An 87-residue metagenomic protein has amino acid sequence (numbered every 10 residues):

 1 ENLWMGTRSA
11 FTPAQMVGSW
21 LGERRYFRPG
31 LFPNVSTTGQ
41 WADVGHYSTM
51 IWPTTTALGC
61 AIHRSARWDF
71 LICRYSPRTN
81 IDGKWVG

Functional and structural regions predicted by a protein language model:
E1-F11: Short, surface-exposed glycine/acidic/tryptophan-bearing loops
S9-G87: Disulfide-stabilized extracellular recognition modules
